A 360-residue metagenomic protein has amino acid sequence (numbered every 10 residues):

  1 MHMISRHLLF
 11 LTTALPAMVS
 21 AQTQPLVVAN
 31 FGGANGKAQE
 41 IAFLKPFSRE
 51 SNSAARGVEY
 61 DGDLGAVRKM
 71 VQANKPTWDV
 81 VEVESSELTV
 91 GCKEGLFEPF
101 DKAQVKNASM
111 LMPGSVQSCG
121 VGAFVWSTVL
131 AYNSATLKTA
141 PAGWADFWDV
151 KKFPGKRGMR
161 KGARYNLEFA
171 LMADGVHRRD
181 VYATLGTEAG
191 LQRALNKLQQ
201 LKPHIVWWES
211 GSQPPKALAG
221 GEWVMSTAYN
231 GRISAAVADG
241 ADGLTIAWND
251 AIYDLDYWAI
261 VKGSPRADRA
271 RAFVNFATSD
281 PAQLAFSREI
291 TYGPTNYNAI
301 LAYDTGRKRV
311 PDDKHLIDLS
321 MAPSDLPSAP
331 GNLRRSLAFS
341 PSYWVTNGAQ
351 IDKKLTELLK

Functional and structural regions predicted by a protein language model:
P16-M18: N-terminal signal peptide c-region/cleavage motif recognized by signal peptidases
Q22-V90: Early extracytoplasmic/lumenal segment of secretory-pathway proteins
G33-E40, P76-W78, V83-E222: Extracytoplasmic ligand-binding site segments that recognize negatively charged/polar headgroups
L88-V90, M225-D242: A ligand-binding cleft/hinge motif common to bilobed small-molecule-binding domains
M110, W126-T128, L191-Q200, D239-S264: Periplasmic-binding protein-like
V129-T136, L171-A173, D254-R269, A285-F286: A bilobed periplasmic-binding-protein/Venus flytrap-type ligand-binding module shared by bacterial periplasmic
V261-N332: Mature extracytoplasmic/periplasmic domains
D325-K360: Conserved C-terminal helix/tail region of periplasmic/extracytoplasmic solute-binding proteins
